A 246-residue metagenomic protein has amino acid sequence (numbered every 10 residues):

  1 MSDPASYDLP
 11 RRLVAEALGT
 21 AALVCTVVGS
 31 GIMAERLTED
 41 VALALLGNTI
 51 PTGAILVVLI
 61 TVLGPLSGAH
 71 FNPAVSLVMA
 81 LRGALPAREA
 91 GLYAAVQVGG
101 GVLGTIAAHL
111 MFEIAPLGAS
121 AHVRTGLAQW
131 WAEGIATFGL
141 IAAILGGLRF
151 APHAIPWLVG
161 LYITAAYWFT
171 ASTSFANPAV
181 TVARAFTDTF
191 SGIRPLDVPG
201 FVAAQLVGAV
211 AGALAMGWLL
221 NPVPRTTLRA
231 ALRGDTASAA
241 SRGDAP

Functional and structural regions predicted by a protein language model:
M1-P246: Membrane-interface helix-loop junctions and terminal tails of multi-pass membrane proteins
